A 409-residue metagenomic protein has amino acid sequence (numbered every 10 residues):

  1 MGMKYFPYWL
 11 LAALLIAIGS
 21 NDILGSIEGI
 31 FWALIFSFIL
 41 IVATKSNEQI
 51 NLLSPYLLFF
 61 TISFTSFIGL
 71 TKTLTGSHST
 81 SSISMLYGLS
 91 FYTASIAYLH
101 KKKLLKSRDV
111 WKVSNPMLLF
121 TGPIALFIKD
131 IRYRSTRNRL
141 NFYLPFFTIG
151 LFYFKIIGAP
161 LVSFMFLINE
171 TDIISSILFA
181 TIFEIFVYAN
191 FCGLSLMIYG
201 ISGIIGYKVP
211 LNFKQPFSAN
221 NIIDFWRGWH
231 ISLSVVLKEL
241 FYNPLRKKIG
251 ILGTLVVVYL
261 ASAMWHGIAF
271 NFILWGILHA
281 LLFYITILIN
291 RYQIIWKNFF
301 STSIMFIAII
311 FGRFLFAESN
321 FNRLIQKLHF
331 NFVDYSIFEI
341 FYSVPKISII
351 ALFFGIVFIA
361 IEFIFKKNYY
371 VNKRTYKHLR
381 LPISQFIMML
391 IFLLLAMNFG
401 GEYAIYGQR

Functional and structural regions predicted by a protein language model:
M1-Q408: Membrane-embedded transmembrane alpha-helical bundles that form the catalytic cores of multi-pass lipid-modifying
